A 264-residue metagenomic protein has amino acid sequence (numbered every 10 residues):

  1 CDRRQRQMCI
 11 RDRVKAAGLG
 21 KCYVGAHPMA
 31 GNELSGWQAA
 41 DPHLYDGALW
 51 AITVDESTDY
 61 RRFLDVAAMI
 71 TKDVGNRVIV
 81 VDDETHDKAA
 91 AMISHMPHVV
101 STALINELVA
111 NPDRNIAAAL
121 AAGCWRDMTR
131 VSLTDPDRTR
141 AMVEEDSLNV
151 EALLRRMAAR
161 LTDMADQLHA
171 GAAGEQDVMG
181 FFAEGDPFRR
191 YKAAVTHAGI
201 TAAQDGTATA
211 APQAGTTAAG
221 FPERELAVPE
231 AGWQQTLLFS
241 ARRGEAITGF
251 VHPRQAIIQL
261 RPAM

Functional and structural regions predicted by a protein language model:
C1-R6, I10: Single conserved hydrophobic/aromatic residue that forms the stacking wall/gate of nucleotide- or nucleobase-binding
I10-V14, M164: Hydrophobic packing residues within well-ordered alpha-helices of enzyme cores
R13-E33, A48-L49: Rossmann-fold dehydrogenase core element
V14-K15, D41-H43: Short secondary-structure boundary/capping segments
G36-A40: Short beta-strand/turn micro-motifs at beta-sheet edges
L44-L133: Internal alpha-helical scaffold of NAD(P)-dependent oxidoreductase catalytic cores
R114-R190: Interdomain hinge/lid region at the active-site interface of Rossmann-like NAD(P)-dependent oxidoreductases
A159, Q176-M264: Long, low-complexity C-terminal extensions of enzymes
